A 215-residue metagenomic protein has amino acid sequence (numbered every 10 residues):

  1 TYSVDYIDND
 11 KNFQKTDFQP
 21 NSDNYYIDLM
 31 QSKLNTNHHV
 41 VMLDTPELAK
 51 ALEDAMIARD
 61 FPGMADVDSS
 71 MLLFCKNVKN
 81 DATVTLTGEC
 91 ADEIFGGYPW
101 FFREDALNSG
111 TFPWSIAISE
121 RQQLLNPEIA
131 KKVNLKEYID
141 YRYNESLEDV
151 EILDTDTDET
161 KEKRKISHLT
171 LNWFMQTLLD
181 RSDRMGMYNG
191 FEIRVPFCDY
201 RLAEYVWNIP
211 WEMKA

Functional and structural regions predicted by a protein language model:
T1-D156, K161-I166, W173, L178-A215: ATP-dependent adenylate-handling active sites, centered on carboxylate activation for C-N bond formation
